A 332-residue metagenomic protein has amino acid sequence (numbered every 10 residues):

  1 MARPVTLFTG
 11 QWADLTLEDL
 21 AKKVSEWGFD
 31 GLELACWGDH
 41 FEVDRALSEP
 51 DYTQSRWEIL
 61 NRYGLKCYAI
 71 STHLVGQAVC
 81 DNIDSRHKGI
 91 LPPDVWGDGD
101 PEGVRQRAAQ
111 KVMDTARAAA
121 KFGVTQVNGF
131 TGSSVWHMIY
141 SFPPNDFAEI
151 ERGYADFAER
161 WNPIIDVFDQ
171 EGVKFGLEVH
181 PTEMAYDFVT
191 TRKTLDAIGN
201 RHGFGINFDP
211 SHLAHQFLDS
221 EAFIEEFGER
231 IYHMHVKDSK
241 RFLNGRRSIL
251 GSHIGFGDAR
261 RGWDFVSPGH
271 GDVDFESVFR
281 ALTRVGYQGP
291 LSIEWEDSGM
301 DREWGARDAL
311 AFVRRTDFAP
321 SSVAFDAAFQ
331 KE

Functional and structural regions predicted by a protein language model:
M1-L15: Boundary/entry segment of secreted carbohydrate-active catalytic domains
P4-V5, G31, I70, I150-D272 (+1 more regions): Acidic/histidine-rich catalytic cores of soluble enzymes
F8-W12, A35-D39, T72-V75, G132-S134 (+4 more regions): Active-site beta-loop-alpha junctions enriched in small/polar residues
D14, D19, K23, R62 (+1 more regions): Active-site acidic/histidine proton-transfer and metal-coordination neighborhood in alpha/beta enzyme cores
V24, L32, L60, I70 (+10 more regions): Conserved, mostly hydrophobic/aromatic
F29, L34, L65, A119 (+3 more regions): A structural motif
A35-W57, T131-M138: Glycine-rich, proline-tolerant flexible connector loops at the mouths of alpha/beta enzymes
R302-V323, F329: C-terminal helical cap(s) of enzyme catalytic domains, especially alpha/beta-barrels
